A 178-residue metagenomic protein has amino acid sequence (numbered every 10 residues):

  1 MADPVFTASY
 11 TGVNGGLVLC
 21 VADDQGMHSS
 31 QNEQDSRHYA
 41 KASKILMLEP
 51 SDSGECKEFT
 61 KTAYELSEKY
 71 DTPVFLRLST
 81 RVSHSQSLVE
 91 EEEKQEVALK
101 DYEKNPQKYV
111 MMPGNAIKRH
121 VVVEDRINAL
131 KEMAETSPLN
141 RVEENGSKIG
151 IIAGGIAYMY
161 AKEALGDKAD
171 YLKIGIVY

Functional and structural regions predicted by a protein language model:
M1-E68: Thiamine diphosphate
P50-Y178: Flexible, low-complexity linker and terminal segments
